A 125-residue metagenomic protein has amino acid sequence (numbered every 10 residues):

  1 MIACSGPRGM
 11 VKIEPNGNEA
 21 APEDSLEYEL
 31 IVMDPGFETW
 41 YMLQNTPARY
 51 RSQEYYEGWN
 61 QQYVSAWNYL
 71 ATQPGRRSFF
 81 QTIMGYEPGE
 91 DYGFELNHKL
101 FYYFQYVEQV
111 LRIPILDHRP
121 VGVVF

Functional and structural regions predicted by a protein language model:
M1-K12: Bacterial Sec-dependent N-terminal signal peptides
I13-E38: Post-signal peptide N-terminal segment of mature Sec-exported envelope proteins
W40-Q53: Acidic/histidine-rich, surface-exposed loop or edge segments in extracytoplasmic proteins
Y50-Q62, P114: Soluble non-cytosolic domains of exported or imported proteins
Q62, L70-F125: Compact alpha-helical subdomains of small soluble proteins
W67: Secreted/periplasmic serine-hydrolase-like ester/acetyl group-modifying domain
